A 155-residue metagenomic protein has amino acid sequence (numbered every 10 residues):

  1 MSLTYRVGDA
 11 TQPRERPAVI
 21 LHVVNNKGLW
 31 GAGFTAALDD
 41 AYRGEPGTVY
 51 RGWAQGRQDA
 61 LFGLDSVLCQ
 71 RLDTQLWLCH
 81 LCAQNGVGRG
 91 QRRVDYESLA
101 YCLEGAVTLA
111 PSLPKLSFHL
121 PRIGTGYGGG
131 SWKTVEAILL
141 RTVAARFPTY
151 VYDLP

Functional and structural regions predicted by a protein language model:
M1-P155: Macrodomain-like recognition of ADP-ribose-binding/processing modules
